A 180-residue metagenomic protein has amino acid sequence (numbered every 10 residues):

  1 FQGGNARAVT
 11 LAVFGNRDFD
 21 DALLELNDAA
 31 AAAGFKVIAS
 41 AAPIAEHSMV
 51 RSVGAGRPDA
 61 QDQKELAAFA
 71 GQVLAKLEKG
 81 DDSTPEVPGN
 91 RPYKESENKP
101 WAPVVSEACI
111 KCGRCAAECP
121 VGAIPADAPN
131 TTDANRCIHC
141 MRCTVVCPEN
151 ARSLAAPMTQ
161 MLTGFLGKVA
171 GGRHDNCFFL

Functional and structural regions predicted by a protein language model:
F1-N98, P157-L180: FMN-binding flavodoxin-like domain, especially the glycine-rich phosphate-binding loop
G4-A6, A29-I38, L77, W101-A108 (+2 more regions): Solvent-exposed, well-ordered amphipathic alpha-helical segments that flank/support binding or catalytic loops
D81-W101, K111-A126: Short, charged low-complexity linear segments at domain edges
V105, I110, R114-I138, R142-T159: Iron-sulfur cluster-binding cysteine motifs and their immediate structural context in ferredoxin-like electron-transfer
